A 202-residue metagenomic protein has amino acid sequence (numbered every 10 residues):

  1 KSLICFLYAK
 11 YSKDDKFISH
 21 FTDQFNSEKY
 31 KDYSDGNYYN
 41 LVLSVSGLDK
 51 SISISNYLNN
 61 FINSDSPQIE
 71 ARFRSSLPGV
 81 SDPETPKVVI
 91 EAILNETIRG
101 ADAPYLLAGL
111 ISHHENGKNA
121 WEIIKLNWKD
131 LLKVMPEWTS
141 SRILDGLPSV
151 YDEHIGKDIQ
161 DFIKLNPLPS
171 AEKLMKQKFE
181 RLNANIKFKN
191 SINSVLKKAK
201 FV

Functional and structural regions predicted by a protein language model:
K1-V202: Long, ordered, helix-rich scaffold segments
